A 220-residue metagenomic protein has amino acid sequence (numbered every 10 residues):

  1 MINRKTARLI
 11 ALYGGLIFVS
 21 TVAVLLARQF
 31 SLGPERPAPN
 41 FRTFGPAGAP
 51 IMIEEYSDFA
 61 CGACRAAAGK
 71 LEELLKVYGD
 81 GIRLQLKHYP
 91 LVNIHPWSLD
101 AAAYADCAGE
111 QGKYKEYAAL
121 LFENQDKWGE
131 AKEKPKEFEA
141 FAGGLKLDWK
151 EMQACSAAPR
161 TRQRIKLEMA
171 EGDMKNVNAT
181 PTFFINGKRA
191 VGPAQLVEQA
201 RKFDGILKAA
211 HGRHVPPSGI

Functional and structural regions predicted by a protein language model:
M1-A23, Y56, E139-I220: C-terminal cap of thioredoxin/glutaredoxin-like
V22-E35: Membrane-interface motif at the C-terminal end of an N-terminal transmembrane signal
S31-G33, G62, R160-T161: Short, flexible loop segments at the rims of nucleotide/cofactor-binding pockets, characterized by
G33-P39, Q163-K166: Short gly/ser/thr-rich secondary-structure transition/capping motifs
E35-I51, K76: A short beta-strand-turn-helix
R36-P39, E123, I185: Residue-level signal for pocket-adjacent positions within structured domains
R42-F44, W128, A190: Short clusters of hydrophobic/aromatic residues that line enzyme substrate/ligand-binding pockets
A49, E54-G143, D148, D173-N178 (+1 more regions): Structural alpha/beta surface segment adjacent to cysteine/selenocysteine redox centers across thiol/disulfide enzymes
